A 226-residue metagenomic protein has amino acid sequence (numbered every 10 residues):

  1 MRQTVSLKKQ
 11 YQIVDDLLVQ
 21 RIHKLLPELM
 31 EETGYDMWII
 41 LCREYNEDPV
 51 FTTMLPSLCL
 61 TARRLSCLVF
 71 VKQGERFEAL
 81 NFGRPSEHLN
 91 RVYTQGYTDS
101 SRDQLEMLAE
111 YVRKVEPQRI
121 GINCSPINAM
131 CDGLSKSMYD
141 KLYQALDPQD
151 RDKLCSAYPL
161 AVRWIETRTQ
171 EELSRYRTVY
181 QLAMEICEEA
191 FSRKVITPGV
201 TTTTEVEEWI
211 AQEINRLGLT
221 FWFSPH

Functional and structural regions predicted by a protein language model:
M1-S192, V200-N215: A composition/biophysics-driven feature that prefers long, compositionally simple stretches
Q212-H226: Acidic, glycine-rich loop-and-beta core segments that form the ion-binding/anion-interacting portion of active sites
